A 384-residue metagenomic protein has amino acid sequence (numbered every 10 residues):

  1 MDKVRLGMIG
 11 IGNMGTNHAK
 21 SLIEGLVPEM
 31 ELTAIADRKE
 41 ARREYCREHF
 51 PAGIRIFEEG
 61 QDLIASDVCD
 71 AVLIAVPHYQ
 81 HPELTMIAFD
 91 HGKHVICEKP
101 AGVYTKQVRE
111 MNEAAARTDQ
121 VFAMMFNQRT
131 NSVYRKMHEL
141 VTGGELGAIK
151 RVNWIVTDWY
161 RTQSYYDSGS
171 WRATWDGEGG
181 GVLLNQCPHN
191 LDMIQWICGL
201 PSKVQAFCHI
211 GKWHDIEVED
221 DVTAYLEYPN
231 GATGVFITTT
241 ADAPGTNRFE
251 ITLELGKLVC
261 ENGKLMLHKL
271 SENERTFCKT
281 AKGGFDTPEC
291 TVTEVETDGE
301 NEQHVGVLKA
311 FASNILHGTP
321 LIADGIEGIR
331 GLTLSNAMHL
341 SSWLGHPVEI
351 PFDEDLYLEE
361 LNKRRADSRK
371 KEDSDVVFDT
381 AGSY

Functional and structural regions predicted by a protein language model:
M1-P51: N-terminal Rossmann-like dinucleotide-binding module
G10, Q128-D215, G345: Predominantly a Rossmann-like dinucleotide-binding segment in NAD(P)-dependent oxidoreductases
T16, P82, P188: Residues forming the Rossmann-fold NAD(P)(H) cofactor-binding site
G53-G60: Conserved SAM-binding strand-loop segment of SAM-dependent methyltransferases
A71, P77-R129, G144: Beta-strand-loop-alpha-helix segment that lines the small-molecule cofactor/substrate pocket of alpha/beta enzymes
P188, W213, I237-G245: Glycine-rich phosphate/pyrophosphate-binding beta-alpha loops
E219, A224-N230, I251-L253: Active-site beta-strand termini and strand-to-loop segments that position acidic
Y228, E254-I326, V348, E359-Y384: C-terminal glycine/acidic-rich active-site capping loop/insertion
